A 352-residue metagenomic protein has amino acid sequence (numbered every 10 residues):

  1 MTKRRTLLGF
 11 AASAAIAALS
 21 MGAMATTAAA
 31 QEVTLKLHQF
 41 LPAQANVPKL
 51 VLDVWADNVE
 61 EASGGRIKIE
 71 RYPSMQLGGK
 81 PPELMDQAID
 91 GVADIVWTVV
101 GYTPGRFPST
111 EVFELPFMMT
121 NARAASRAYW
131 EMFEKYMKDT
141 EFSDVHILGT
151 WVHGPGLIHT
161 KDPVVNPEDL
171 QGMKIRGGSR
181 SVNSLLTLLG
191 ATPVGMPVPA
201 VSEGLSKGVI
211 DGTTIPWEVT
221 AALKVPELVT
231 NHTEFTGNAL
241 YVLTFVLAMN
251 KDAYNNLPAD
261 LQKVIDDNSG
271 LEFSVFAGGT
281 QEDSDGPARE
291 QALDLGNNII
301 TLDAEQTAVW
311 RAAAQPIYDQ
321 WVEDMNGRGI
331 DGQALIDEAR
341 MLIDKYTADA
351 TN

Functional and structural regions predicted by a protein language model:
M1-A15, M21: Bacterial N-terminal signal peptides that target proteins for export
T2, A12-S13, Q31-A124, K135 (+1 more regions): N-terminal secretory/targeting leader peptides
A23-A30: Sec/Tat signal peptide C-region and signal peptidase I cleavage site
